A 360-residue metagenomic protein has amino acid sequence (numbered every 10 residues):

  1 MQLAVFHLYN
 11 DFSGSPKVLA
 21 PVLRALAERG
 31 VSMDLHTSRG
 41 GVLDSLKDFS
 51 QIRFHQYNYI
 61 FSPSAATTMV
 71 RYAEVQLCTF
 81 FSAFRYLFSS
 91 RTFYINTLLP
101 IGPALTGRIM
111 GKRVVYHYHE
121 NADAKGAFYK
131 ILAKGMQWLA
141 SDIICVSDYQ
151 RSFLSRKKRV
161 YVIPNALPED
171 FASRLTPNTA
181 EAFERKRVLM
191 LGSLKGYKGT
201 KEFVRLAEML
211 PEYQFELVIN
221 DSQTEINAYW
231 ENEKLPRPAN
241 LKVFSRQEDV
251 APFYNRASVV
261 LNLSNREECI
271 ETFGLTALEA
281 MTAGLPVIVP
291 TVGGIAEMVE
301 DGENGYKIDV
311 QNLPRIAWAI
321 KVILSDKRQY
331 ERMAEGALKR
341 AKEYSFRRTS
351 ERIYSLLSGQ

Functional and structural regions predicted by a protein language model:
A4, A180-K198, V204-E208, E216 (+1 more regions): Conserved donor-binding/catalytic core segment of Leloir-type glycosyltransferases
G14-P21, K186, K195-M209, L275 (+1 more regions): A conserved mid-protein helix/loop that constitutes part of the nucleotide-sugar donor-binding site
L43, V75-T79, T92-M110, K125: An aromatic- and histidine-rich active-site surface loop
Y229-Q247: Nucleotide-activated donor-binding/catalytic signature segment of Leloir-type glycosyltransferases, i.e., the conserved
N255-I270, L285: Acidic donor-binding loop of glycosyltransferase active sites
S264-L278, A296-E297: Nucleotide-sugar-dependent
T282, P286-V289, V299: Short hydrophobic beta-strand element within catalytic cores of glycosyltransferases and related nucleotide-activated
D301-G302, Y306-L313, V322-K327, K342: Conserved acidic donor-binding segment of nucleotide-sugar-dependent glycosyltransferases
